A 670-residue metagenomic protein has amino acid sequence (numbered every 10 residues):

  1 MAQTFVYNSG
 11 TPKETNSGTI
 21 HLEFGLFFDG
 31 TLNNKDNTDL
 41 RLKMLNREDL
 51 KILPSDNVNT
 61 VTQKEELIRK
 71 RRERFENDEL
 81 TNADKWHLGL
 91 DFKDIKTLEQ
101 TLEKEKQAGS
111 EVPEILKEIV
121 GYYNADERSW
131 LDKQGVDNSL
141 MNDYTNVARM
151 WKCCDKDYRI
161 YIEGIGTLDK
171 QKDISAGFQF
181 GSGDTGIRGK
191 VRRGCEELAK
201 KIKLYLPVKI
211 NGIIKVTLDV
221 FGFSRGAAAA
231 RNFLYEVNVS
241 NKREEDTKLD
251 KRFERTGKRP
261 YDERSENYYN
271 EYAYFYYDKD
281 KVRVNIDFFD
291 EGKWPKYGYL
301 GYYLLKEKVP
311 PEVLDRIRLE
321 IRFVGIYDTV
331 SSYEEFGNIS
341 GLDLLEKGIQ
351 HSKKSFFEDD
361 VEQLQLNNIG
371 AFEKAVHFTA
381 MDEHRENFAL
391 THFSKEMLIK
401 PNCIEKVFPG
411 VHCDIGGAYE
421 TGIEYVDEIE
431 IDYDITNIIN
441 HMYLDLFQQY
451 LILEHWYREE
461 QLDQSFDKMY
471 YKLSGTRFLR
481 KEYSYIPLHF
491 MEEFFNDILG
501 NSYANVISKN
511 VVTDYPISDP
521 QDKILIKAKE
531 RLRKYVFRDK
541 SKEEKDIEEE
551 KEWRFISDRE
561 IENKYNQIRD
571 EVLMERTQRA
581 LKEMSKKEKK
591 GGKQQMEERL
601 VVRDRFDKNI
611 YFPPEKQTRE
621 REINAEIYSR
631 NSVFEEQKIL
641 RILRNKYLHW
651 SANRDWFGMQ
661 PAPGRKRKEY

Functional and structural regions predicted by a protein language model:
A2-Y670: Active-site- or binding-pocket-proximal scaffold segments within functional domains
